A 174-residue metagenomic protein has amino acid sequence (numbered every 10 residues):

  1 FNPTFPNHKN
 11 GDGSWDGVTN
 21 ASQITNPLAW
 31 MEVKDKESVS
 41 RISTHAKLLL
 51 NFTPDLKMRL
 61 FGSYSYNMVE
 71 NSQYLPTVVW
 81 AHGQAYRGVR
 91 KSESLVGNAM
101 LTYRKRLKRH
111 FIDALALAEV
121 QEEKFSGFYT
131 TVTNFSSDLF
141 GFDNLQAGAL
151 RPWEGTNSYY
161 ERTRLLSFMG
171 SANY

Functional and structural regions predicted by a protein language model:
F1-R41, R59-S167: Surface-exposed loop/interface segments of Gram-negative outer-membrane beta-barrel transport/assembly proteins
A46-L50, A99-Y103, G170-Y174: Residues on the lipid-exposed face of transmembrane beta-strands in outer-membrane beta-barrel proteins
L50-P54, K105-K108: Outer-membrane beta-barrel strand-turn architecture
